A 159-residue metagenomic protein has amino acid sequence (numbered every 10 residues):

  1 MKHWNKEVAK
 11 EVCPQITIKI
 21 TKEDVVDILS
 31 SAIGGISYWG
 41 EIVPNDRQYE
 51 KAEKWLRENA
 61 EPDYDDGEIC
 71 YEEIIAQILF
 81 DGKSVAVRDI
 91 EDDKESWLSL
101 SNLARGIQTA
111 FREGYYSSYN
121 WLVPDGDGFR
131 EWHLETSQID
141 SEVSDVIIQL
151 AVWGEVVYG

Functional and structural regions predicted by a protein language model:
K2-D89: Long, contiguous N-terminal structural blocks used for assembly/anchoring
K22, L100, A104, S141-D145: Alpha-helix initiation and N-capping motif
I33-Y38, L103-G106, S137: Motif-centric detector for short Cys/His coordination patterns
R88-D93, V152-E155: Short, flexible beta-strand-to-coil junctions
D93-Q108: Short amphipathic beta-strand/extended segments with alternating polar/hydrophobic composition
L100-S101, A110, Y116-S118, G126-E131: Acidic, low-complexity, intrinsically disordered interaction modules
R130-Y158: Acidic, proline/glycine-rich low-complexity IDRs
